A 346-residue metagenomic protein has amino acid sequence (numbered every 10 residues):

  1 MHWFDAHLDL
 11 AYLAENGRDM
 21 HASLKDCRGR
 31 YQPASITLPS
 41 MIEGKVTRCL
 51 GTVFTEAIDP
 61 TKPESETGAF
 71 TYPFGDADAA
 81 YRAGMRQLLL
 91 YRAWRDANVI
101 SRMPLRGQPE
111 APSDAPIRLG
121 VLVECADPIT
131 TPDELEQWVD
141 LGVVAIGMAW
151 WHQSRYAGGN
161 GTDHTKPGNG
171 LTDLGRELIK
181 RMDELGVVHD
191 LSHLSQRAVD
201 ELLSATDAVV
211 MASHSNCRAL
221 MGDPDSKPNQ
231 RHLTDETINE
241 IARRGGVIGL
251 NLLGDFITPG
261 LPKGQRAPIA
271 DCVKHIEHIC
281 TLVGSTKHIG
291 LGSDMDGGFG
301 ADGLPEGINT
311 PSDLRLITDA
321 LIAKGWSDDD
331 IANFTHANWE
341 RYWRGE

Functional and structural regions predicted by a protein language model:
M1-T165, R218-G222, K227-E346: N-terminal hydrophobic targeting/anchoring segments and the immediately downstream early-domain regions of hydrolases
P167-S204, V209-H214: Loop-centered beta-sheet repeat module
